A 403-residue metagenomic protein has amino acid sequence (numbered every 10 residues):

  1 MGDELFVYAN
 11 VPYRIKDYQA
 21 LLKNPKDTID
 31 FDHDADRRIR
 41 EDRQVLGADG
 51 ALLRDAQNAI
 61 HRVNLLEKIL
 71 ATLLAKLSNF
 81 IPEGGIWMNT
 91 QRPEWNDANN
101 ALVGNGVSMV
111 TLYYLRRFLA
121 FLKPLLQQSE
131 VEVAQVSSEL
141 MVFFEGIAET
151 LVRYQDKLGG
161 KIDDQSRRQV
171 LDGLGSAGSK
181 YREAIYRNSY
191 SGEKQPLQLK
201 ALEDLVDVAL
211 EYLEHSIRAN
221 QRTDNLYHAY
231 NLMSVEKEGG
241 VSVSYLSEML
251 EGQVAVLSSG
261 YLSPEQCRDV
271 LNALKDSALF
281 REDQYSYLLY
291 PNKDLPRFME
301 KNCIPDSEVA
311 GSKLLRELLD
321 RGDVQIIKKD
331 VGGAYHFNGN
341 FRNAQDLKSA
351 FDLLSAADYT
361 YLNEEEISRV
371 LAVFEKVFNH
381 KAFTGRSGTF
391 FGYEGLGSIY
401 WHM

Functional and structural regions predicted by a protein language model:
M1-M403: Acidic, mature catalytic/reactive cores of soluble proteins
